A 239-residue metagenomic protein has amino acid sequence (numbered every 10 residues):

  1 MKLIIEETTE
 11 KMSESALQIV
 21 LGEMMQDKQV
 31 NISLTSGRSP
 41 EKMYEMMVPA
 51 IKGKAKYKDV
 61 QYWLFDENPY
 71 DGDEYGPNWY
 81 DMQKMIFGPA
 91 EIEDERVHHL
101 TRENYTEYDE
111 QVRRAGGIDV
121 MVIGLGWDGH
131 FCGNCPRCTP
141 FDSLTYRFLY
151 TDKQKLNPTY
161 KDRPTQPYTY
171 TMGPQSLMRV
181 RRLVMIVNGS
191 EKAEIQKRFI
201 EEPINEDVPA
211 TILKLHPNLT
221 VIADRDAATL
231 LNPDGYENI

Functional and structural regions predicted by a protein language model:
M1-I32: N-terminal glycine-/serine-/threonine-rich phosphate-binding loop
Q26-I51: Glycine-rich N-terminal segment of FAD-binding domains in flavoprotein oxidoreductases, spanning the beta-loop-helix
L34-S39, I123-W127, N188: Glycine-rich beta-strand-to-loop/alpha-helix junction loops that act as flexible
A55-V122, G235: Ligand-binding beta-strand-loop-alpha-helix segment within the catalytic cores of soluble metabolic enzymes
K58-D73, G117, F131, P140-L144 (+2 more regions): Active-site histidine-anchored catalytic micro-motif
E110, C132-R137, S143, I195-F199 (+1 more regions): A short secondary-structure junction signal
W127-Q175: Class I SAM-dependent methyltransferase SAM-binding "motif I" and its flanking Rossmann-like core
V180-I239: ATP/nucleoside-binding phosphotransfer catalytic cores, i.e., glycine-rich phosphate-binding loops
